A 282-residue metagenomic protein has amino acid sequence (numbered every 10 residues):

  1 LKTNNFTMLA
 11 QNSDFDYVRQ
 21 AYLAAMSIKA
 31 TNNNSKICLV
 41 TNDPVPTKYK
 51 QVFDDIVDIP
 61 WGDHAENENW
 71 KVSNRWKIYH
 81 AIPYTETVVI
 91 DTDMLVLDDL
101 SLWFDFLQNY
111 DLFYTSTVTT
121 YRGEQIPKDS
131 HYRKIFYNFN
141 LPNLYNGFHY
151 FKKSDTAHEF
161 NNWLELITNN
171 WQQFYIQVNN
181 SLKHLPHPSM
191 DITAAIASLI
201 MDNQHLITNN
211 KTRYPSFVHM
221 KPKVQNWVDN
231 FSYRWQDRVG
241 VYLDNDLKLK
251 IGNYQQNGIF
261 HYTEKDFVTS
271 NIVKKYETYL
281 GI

Functional and structural regions predicted by a protein language model:
L1-N5, L39, V52, F139-F148 (+1 more regions): A glycosyltransferase accessory/donor-loop signature
L1-Y22: N-proximal low-complexity "stem/linker" segments adjacent to membrane-targeting elements
S27-S35: Short, acidic, metal-binding catalytic loop of nucleotide-sugar glycosyltransferases
V40-T47, D98-D99, T212: Short, polar loop motifs at secondary-structure junctions
K50-D63: Active-site regions of enzymes building and remodeling cell-envelope glycoconjugates
D58, K71-E124: GT-A fold catalytic core of metal-dependent nucleotide-sugar glycosyltransferases, centered on the diacidic
D63-S73: A short, glycine-/small-residue-rich helix N-cap motif at loop->alpha-helix starts within glycosyltransferase
D105-L166: Conserved catalytic core of nucleotide-sugar-dependent glycosyltransferases
